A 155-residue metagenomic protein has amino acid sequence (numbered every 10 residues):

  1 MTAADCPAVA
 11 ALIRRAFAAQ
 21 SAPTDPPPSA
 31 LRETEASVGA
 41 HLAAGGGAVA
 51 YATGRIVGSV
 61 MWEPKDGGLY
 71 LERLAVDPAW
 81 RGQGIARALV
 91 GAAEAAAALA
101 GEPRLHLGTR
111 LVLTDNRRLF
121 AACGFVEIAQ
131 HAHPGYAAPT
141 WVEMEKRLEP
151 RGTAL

Functional and structural regions predicted by a protein language model:
T2-A3, T109: Short loop or secondary-structure boundary microenvironments that flank and position key functional residues
A3-R73, D77-A79, R87-A92, A96 (+2 more regions): Acetyl-CoA-dependent GNAT
P28, L99-R104: Short, mixed-charge, low-aromatic patches
E35, G39, P103-R117, A121-L155: C-terminal "cap" of GNAT-fold acetyltransferases
G84: Conserved G/P- and acidic residue-centered "switch" motifs that form tight phosphate/ATP-binding loops in soluble
